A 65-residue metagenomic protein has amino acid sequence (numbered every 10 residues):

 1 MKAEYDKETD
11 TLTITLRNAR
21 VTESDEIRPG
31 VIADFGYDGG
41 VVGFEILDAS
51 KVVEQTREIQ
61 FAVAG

Functional and structural regions predicted by a protein language model:
M1-G65: Small, basic N-terminal interaction modules of short regulatory proteins
